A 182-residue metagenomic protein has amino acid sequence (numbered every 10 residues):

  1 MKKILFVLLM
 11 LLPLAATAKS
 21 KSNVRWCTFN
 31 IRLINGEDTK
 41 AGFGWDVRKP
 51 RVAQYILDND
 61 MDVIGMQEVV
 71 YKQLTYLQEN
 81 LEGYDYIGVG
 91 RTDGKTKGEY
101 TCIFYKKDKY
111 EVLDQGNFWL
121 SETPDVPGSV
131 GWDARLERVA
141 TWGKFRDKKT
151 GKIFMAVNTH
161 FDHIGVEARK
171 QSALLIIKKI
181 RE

Functional and structural regions predicted by a protein language model:
M1-S22: Bacterial Sec-dependent N-terminal signal peptides
A16-N80, R91-E99, A173-L174: N-terminal, active-site-proximal structural segment of metallo-dependent hydrolase catalytic domains
L33-G42, L113, K152, V166: Short, solvent-exposed loop/turn elements at domain surfaces
G42-V47, A134-E137, E167-Q171: Conserved phosphate-coordination/catalytic loops
A53, K144, I177-R181: Generic structural signal for well-ordered alpha-helical scaffold segments
V63-V157, F161: Structured beta-strand-rich core segments of catalytic domains in phosphoester-bond hydrolases
V166-E182: A long, amphipathic alpha-helix that forms part of the scaffold/cap immediately adjacent to metal-dependent active
